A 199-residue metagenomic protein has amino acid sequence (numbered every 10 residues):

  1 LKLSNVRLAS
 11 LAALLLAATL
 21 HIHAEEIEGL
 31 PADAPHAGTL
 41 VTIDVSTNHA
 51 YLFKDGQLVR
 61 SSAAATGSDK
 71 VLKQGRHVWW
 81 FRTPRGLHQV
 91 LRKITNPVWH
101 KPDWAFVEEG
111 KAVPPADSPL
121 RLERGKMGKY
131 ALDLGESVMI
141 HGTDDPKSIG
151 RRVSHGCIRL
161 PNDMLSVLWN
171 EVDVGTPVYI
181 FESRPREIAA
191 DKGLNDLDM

Functional and structural regions predicted by a protein language model:
L1-S10: Bacterial N-terminal signal peptides that target proteins for export
A9-T19: Bacterial N-terminal signal peptides
A24-L91, I180-M199: Intrinsically disordered, low-complexity, Pro/Ser/Thr/Asn/Gly/Ala-rich spacer/linker segments adjacent to signal
E25-H36, N96-M199: Exported/periplasmic cell-wall-interacting domains
